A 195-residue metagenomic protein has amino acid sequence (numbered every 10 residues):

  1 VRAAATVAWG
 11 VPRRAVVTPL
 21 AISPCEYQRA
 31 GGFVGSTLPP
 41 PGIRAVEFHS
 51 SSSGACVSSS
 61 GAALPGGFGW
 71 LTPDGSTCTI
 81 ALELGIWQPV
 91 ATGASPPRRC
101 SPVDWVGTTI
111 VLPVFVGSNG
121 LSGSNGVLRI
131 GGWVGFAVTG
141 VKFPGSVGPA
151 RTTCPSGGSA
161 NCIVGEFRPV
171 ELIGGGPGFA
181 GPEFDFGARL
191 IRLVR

Functional and structural regions predicted by a protein language model:
V1-R195: N-linked glycosylation sequons
